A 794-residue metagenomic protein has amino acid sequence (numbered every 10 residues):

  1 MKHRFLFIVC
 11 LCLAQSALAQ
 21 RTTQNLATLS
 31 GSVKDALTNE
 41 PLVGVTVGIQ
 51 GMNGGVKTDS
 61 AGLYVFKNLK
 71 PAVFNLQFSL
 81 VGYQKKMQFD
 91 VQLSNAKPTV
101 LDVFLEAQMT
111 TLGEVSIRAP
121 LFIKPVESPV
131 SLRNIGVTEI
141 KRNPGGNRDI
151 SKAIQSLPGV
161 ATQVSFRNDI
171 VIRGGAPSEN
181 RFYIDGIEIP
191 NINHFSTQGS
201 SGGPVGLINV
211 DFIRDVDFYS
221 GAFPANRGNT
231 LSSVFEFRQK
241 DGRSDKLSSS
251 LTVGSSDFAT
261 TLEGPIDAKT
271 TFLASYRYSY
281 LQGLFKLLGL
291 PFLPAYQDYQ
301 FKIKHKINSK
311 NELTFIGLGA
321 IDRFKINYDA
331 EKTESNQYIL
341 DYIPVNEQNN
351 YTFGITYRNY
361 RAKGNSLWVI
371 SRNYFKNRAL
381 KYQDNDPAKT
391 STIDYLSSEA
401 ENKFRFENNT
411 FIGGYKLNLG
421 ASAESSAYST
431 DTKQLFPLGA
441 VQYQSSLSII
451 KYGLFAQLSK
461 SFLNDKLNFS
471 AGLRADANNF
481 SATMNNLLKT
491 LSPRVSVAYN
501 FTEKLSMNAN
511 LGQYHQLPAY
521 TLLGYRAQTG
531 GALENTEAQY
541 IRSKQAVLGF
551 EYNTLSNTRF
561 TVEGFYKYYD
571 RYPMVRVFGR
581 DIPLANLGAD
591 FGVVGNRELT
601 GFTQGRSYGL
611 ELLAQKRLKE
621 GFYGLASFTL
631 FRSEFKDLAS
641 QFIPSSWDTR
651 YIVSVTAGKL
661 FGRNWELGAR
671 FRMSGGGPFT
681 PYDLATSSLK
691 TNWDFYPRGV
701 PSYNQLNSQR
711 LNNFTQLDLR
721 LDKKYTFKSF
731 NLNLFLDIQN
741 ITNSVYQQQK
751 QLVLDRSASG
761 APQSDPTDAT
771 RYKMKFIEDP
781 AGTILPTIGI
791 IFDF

Functional and structural regions predicted by a protein language model:
A19-R118: Periplasm-facing N-terminal accessory domains of Gram-negative outer-membrane beta-barrel systems
Q84, Q92, R118-F223, V234 (+1 more regions): Periplasmic N-terminal accessory/gating domains of Gram-negative outer-membrane beta-barrel systems
R181, D215-N226, S232-K240, L247-P291 (+2 more regions): Predominantly transmembrane beta-strands of Gram-negative outer membrane beta-barrel pores used for transport
N193, D329-E334, S429-Q434, E503-A546 (+3 more regions): Surface-exposed extracellular loop regions of Gram-negative outer-membrane beta-barrel proteins, predominantly
K304-D322, I343-M484, N500-E503, T554 (+4 more regions): Face-selective signature of the C-terminal outer-membrane beta-barrel domain
Y395-E407, S445-F455, N535, Q539 (+2 more regions): Outer membrane beta-barrel strand-and-loop segments of large Gram-negative receptors, especially TonB-dependent
S461-L463, Y566-Y568, F591-P678: Gram-negative outer-membrane beta-barrel transporters
D570, G624, M673-P697, N712-Q716 (+1 more regions): C-terminal beta-signal and adjacent terminal beta-strands/loops of Gram-negative outer-membrane beta-barrel proteins
